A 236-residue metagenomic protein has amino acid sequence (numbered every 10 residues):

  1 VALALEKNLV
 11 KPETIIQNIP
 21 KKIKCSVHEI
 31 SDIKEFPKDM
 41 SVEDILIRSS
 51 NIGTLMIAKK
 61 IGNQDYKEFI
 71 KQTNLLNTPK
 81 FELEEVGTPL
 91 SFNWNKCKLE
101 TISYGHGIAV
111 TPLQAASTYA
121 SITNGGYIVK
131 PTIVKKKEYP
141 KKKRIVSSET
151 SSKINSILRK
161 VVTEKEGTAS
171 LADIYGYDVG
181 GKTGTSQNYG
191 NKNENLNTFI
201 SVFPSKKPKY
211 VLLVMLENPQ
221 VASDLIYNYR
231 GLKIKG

Functional and structural regions predicted by a protein language model:
A2-N218, K233: Beta-lactam-recognizing serine transpeptidase/beta-lactamase-like catalytic domain environment
V221-G236: Surface-exposed amphipathic alpha-helical segments
